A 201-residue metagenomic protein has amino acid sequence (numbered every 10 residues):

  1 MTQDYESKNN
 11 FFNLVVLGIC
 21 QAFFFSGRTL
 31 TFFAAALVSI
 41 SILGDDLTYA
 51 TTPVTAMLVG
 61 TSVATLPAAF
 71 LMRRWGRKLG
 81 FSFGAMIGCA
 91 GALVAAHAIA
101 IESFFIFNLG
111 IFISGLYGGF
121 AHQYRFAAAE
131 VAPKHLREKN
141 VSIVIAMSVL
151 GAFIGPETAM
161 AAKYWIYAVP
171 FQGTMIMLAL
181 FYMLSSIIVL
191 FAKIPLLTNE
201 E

Functional and structural regions predicted by a protein language model:
D4-S62: Helix-loop boundary and gating motifs at the non-cytosolic
F11-F12, H97-L109: Helix-loop junctions at membrane interfaces in 12-TM secondary transporters
A22, F104-G119: Hydrophobic core of transmembrane alpha-helices in multi-pass small-molecule transporters, especially MFS/SLC-type
D46, K78-L79, A161-L180: A membrane-interface helix-boundary motif in multi-pass transporters
A64-R77, K163: Helix-to-loop junctions at the C-terminal end of transmembrane segments in multipass secondary transporters
M86-I101: C-terminal ends and interior cores of transmembrane alpha-helices in multi-pass membrane transporters/permeases
E138-A159: Glycine-rich segments within core transmembrane alpha-helices of 12-TM secondary carriers
A159-M160, A179-E200: C-terminal membrane-cytosol helix-exit motif in multi-pass small-molecule transporters
